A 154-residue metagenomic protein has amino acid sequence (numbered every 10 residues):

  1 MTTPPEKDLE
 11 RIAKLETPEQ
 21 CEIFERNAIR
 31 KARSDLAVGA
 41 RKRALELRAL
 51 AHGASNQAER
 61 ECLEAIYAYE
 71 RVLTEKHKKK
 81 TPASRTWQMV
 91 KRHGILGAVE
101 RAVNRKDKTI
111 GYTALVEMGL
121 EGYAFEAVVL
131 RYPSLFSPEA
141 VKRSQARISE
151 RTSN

Functional and structural regions predicted by a protein language model:
P5, E10-F24: Short amphipathic alpha-helical heptad-repeat segments
T17, R33, G94-I95: Short, solvent-exposed helix-helix connector turns and helix-capping sites enriched in acidic/polar residues
Q20-A37: Charged, low-complexity interaction regions
E22, V38-R41, V99-E100: Conserved positions within tetratricopeptide repeat
K42-H77: Charged, compositionally biased N-terminal leader segments and the immediate start of the first structured element
V72-F125: Amphipathic alpha-helical packing elements
R105-N154: Amphipathic alpha-helical binding modules
